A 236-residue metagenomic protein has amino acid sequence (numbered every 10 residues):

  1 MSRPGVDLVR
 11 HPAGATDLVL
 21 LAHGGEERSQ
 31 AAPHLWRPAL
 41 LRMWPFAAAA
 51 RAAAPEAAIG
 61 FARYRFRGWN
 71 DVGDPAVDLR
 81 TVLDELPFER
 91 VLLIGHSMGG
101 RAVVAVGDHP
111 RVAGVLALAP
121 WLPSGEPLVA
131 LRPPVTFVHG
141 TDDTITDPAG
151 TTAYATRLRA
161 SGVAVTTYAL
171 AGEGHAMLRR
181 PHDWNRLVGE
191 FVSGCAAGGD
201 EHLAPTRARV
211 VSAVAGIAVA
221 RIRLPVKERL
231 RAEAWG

Functional and structural regions predicted by a protein language model:
M1-A54: Short, surface-exposed "cap/lid" segments of acyl-processing enzymes
H34, D147-R157: Short alpha-helix in the alpha/beta-hydrolase fold that links the catalytic acid
G68-L86: Alpha/beta-hydrolase active-site loop
I94-V103: Gly/Ala-rich beta-loop-alpha elbow adjacent to hydrolase catalytic centers
A102-V106, E126: Hydrolases whose catalytic domains are alpha/beta-hydrolase-1, hotdog thioesterase, or metallo-beta-lactamase-like
R111-L122: A conserved short beta-strand
L131, T136-D143: Short beta-strand/loop motif that positions the catalytic acidic residue of the alpha/beta-hydrolase fold
R159, A164-G236: C-terminal catalytic histidine-bearing segment of alpha/beta-hydrolase fold enzymes
